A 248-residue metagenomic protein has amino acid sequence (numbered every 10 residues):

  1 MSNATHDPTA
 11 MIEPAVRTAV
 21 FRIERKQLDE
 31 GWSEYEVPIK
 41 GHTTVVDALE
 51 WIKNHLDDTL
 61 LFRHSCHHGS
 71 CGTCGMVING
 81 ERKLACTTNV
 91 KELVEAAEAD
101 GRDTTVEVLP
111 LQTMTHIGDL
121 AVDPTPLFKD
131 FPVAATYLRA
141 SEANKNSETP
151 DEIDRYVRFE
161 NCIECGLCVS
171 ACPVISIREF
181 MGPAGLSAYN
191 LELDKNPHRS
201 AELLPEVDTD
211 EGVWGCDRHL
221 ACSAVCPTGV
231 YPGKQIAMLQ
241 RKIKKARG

Functional and structural regions predicted by a protein language model:
S2-F128, V169, P173, R178: Iron-sulfur-associated redox domains of electron-transfer enzymes in respiratory and anaerobic energy metabolism
T43-H55, T104-G248: Ferredoxin-type iron-sulfur electron-transfer modules in oxidoreductases and energy-metabolism complexes
